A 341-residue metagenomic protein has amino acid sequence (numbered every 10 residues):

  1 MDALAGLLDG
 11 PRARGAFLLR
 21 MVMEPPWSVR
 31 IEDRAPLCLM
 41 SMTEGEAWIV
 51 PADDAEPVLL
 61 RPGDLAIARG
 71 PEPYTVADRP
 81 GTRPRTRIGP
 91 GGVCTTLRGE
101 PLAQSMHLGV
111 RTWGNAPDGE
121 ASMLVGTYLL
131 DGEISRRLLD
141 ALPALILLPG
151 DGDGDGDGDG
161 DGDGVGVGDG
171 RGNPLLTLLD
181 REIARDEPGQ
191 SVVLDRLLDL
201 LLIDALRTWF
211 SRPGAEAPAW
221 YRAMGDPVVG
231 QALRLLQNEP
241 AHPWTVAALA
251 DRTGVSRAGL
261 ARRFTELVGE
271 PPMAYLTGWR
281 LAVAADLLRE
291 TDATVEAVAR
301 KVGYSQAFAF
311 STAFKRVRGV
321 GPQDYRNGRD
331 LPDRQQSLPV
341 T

Functional and structural regions predicted by a protein language model:
M1-A66, E72-N115: Generic protein-terminus/edge-of-domain signal
M42, L236-E239, L287-L288: Short helix-to-turn junction characteristic of helix-turn-helix DNA-binding domains, especially the helix
P57, P243, Y275, D292-A293: Residue at a beta-strand N-cap/secondary-structure junction
A121-D151, G168-R234: An amphipathic alpha-helical interaction segment
G152-G168: Small-residue-biased low-complexity repeat regions
L200, D204-F210, D226, Q231-A282 (+1 more regions): Basic/polar phosphate-binding segments, predominantly the helix-turn-helix DNA-binding elements of transcriptional
L276-A285, D324-L338: Short, basic, alpha-helical segments at the C-terminal edge of helix-turn-helix-like DNA-binding modules
